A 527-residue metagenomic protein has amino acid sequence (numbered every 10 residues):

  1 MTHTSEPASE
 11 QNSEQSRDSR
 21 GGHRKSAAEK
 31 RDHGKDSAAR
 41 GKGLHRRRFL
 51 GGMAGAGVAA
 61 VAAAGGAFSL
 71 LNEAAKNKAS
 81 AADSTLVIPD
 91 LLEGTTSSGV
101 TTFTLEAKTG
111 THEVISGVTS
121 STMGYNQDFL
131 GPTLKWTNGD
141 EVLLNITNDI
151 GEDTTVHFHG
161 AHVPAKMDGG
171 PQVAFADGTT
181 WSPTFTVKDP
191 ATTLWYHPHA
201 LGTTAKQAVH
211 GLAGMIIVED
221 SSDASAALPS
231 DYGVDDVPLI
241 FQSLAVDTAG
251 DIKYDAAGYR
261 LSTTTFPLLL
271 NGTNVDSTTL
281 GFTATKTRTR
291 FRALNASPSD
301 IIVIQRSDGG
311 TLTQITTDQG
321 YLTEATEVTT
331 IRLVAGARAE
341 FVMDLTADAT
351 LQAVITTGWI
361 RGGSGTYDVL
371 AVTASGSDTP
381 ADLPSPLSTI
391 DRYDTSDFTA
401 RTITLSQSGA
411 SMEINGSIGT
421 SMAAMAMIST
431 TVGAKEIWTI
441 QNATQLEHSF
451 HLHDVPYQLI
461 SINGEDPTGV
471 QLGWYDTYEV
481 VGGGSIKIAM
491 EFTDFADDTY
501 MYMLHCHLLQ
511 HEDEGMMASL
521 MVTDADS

Functional and structural regions predicted by a protein language model:
M1-L44, G55-A62: N-terminal secretory signal peptides
G51-G55, A62-T104, V209-Q242, L322-E447 (+2 more regions): Extended terminal and domain-junction accessory segments
V87-D90, F129-L130, E141, A200-L201 (+2 more regions): Short alpha-helical segments and helix-capping/turn motifs at coil-helix boundaries
T101-E219, D300-I331, A353-G362, I403-T430 (+2 more regions): Histidine- and aromatic-enriched segments that form or immediately flank copper-ligand environments
T104-E113, L228, L239-F241, V246 (+2 more regions): Non-catalytic, glycine-rich low-complexity segments
A165-V173, T248, K253-D391, P467: Histidine- and aromatic-rich segments of cupredoxin/plastocyanin-like copper-binding domains
